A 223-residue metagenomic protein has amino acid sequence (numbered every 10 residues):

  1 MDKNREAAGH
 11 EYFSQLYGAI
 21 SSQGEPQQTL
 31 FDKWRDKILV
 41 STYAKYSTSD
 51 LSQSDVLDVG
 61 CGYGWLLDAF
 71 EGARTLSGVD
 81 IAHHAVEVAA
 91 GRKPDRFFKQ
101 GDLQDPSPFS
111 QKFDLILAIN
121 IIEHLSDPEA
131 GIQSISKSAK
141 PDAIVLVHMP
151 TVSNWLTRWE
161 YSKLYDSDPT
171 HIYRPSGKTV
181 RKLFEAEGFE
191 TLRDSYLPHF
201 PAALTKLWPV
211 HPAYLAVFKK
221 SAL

Functional and structural regions predicted by a protein language model:
M1-Q111, I119, I132, Y173 (+3 more regions): Conserved N-terminal segment of class I S-adenosyl-L-methionine
D68, S126-A130, T157: Short N-terminal helix/helix-N-cap motif within the alpha/beta-hydrolase-1
H83, L125-S126, M149, S153: A structural helix-start
L115-S126: A short SAM/SAH-binding and catalytic strip from SAM-dependent methyltransferases
E129-I144: A short glycine-rich, Lys/Arg-flanked "PGG" loop and its adjoining helix->strand segment in the class I
P150-H171: Short, glycine-/aromatic-enriched active-site segment of Class I SAM-dependent methyltransferases
I172-G188: Short alpha-helix
L183, A202-W208: Short proline/glycine-enriched turn/loop segments at secondary-structure junctions
